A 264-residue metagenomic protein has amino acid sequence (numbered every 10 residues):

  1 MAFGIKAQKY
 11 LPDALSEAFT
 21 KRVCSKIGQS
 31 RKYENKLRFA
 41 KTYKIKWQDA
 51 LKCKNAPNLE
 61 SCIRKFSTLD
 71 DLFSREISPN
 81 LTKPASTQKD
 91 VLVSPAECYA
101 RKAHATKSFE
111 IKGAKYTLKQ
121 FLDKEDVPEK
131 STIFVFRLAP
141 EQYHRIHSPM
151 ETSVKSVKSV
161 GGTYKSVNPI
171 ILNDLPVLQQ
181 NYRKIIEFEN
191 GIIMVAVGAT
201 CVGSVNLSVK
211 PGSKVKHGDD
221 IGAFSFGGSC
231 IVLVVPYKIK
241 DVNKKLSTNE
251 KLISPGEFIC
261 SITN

Functional and structural regions predicted by a protein language model:
M1-N264: Contiguous, well-folded functional domains in the mature portion of proteins
